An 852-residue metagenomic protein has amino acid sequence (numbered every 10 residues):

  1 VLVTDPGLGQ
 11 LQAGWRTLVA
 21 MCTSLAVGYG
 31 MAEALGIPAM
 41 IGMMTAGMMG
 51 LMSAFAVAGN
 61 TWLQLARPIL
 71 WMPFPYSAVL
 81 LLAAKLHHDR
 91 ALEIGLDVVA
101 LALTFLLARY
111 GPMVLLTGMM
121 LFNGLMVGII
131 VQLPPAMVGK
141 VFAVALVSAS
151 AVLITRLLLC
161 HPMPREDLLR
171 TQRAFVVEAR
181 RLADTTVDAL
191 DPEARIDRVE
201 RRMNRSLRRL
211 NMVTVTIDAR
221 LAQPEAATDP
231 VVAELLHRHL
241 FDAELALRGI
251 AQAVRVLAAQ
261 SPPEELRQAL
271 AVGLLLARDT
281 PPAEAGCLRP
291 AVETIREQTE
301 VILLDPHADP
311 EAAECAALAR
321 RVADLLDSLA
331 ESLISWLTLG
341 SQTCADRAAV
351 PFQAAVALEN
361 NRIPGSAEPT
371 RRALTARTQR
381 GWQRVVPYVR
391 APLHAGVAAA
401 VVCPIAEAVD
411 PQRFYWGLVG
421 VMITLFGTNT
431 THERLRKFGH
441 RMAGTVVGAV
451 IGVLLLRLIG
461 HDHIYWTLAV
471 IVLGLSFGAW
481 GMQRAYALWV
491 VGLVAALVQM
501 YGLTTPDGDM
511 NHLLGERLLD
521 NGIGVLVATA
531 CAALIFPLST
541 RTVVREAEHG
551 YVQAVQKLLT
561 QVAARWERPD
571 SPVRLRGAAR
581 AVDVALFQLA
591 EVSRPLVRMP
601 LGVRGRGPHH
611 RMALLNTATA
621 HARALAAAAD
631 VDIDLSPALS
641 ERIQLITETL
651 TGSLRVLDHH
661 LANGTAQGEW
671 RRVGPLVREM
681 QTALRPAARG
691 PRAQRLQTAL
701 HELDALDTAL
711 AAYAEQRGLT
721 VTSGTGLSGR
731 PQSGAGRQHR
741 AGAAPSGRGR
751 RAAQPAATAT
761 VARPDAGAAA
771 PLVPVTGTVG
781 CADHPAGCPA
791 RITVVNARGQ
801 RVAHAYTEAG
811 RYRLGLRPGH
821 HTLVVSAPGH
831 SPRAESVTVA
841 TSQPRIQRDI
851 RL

Functional and structural regions predicted by a protein language model:
V1-A26, A34, V57, G111 (+5 more regions): Long, hydrophobic alpha-helical segments that serve as membrane-spanning/inserting helices
V1-N123, V127-T155, L159, A313-E314 (+12 more regions): Alpha-helical transmembrane segments and their membrane-interface boundaries that form or gate the permeation pathway
G767-L772, R848-L852: Conserved "repeat-terminator" motif of extracellular CCP/Sushi domains
V773-D783, I850: A short, amphipathic beta-strand motif
A786-C788, V795-G810: Short, acidic Ser/Thr/Gly-rich low-complexity loop/linker segments typical of extracellular and cell-surface proteins
G810, R817-H820: A glycine-anchored, Pro-Gly-centered beta-turn/N-cap motif
G819-G829: A short, solvent-exposed beta-strand micro-motif common in secreted/extracellular proteins
P828-R848, L852: Structured interaction patches on ligand/partner-binding surfaces of diverse proteins
